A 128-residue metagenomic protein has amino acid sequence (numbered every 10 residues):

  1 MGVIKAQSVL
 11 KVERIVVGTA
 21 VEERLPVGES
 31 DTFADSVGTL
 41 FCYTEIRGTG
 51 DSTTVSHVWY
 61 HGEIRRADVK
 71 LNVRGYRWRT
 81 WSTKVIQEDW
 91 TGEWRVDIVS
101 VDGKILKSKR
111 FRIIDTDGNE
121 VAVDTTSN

Functional and structural regions predicted by a protein language model:
G2-V37, I114-N128: Short, compositionally biased P/S/T/A/G/V-rich stretches that sit at domain boundaries
L40-R47: Short edge beta-strand/loop segments characteristic of extracellular beta-sandwich folds
S52, D89-E93: Extracellular Ig-like/FN3 beta-sandwich strand-entry sites
H57-H61, I98: Conserved aromatic beta-strand anchor motif in extracellular beta-sandwich/beta-rich domains
N72-R74, F111-T116: Short beta-strand edge segments in extracellular beta-sheet folds
R74-T83: Aromatic sugar-binding surface patches on proteins that engage polysaccharides or sugar-phosphate polymers
G92-V101: Short, aromatic- and glycine-rich surface loops/edge beta-strands on solvent-exposed regions
S100-S108: Short acidic/polar inter-strand loop motif in beta-rich domains
